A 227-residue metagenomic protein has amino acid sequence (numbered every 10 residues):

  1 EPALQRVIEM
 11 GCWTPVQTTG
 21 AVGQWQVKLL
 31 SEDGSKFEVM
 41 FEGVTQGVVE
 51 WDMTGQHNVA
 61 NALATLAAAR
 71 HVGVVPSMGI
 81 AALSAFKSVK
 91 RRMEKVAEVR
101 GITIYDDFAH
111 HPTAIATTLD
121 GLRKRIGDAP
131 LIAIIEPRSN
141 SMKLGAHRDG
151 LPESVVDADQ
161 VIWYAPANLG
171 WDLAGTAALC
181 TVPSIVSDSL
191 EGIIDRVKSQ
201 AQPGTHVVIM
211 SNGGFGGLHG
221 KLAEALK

Functional and structural regions predicted by a protein language model:
E1-V48, K90-R92: Extended acidic/charged loop-beta regions that coordinate divalent cations and stabilize anionic phosphate/carboxylate
M10-T14, V44, T54-H57, L63-K227: ATP-dependent carboxylate-amine ligase
